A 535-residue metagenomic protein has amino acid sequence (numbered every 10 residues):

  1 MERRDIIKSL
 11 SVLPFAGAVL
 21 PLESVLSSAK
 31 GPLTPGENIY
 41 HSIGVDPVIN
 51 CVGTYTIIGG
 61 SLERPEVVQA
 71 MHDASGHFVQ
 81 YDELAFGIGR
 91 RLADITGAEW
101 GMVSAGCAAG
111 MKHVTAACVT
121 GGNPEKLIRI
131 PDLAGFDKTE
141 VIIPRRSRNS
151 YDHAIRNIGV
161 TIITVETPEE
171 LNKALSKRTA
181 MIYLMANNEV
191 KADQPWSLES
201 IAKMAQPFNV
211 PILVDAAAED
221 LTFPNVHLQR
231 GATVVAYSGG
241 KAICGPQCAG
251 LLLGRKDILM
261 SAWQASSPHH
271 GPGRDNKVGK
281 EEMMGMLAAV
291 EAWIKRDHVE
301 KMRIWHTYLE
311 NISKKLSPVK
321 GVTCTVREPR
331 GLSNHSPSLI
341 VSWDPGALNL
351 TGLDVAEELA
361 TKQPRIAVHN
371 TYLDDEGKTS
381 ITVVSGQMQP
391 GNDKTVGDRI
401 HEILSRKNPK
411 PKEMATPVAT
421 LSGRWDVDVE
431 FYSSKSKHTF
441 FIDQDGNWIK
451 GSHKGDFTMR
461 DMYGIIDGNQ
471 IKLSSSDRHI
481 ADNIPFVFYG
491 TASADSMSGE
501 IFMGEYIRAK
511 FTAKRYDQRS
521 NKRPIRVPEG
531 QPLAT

Functional and structural regions predicted by a protein language model:
M1-E2: N-terminal secretory signal peptides
D5-S27: N-terminal export signals
I7-L10, P14, L33-L62, G89-W100 (+8 more regions): Conserved PLP-enzyme active-site core in the AAT-like
V48-I57, V68-A74, S336-S338: Generic N-terminal amphipathic, Lys/Arg-enriched alpha-helix
I57, S61-L62, V68-Q69, G76-V79 (+1 more regions): Metallocofactor- and cofactor-centric catalytic cores in central/energy metabolism, strongly enriched
S317-S405: Conserved C-terminal alpha-helix-loop-beta "cap" of PLP-dependent enzymes that closes/shapes the active-site mouth
K410-P417: Long, charged amphipathic helices and adjacent flexible linkers at domain junctions
P417-K514, R519, P524-T535: Central antiparallel beta-sheet cores of small beta-barrel/beta-sandwich binding domains
